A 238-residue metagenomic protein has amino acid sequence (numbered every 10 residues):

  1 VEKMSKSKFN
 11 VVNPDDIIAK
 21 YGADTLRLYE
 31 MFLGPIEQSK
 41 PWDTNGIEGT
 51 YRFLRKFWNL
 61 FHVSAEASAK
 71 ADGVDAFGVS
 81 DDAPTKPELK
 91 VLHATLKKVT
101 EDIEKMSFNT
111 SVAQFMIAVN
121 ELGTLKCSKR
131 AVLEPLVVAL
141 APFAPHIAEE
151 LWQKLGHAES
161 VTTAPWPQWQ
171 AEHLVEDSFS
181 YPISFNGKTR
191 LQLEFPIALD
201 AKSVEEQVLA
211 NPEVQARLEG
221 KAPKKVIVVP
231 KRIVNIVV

Functional and structural regions predicted by a protein language model:
M4: Aromatic- and charge-enriched surface segment that lines or borders ligand/interaction sites
S7-F9, E194-P196: Residue-level structural signal for beta-strand termini and adjacent loop
N10, L174-E176, L218-G220: Short solvent-exposed loop/turn micro-motifs enriched in small/polar/acidic residues
D15-A65, G73-E194, V228-I233: Helix-rich, typically C-terminal accessory recognition domains appended to large enzymatic cores
I197-L218: A short, contiguous, amphipathic alpha-helix enriched in charged residues
R217-V238: Phosphate-backbone binding interfaces of nucleic-acid-interacting proteins
